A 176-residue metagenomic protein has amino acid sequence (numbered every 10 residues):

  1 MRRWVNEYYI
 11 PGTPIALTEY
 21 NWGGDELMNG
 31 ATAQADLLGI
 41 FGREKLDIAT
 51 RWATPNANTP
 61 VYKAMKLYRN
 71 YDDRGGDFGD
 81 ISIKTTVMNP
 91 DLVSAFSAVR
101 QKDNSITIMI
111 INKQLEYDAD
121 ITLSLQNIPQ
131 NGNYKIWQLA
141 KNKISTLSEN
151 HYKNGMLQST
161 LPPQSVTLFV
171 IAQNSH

Functional and structural regions predicted by a protein language model:
M1-N21: Glycoside hydrolase catalytic-domain groove-lining segments
M1-W4, A33-L37, M65: A general structural detector for well-ordered alpha-helical segments in enzyme core domains, enriched
P14-G23, A31, G39, E44-T50 (+3 more regions): Mobile, glycine-rich extracellular loop/lid and propeptide segments that shape or gate substrate/ligand access
W22-N29, N56-V61, L115-D118, K143-S145: Flexible loop/turn segments at secondary-structure boundaries
L27, L38-T107, A140: Glycan-recognition and catalytic regions of carbohydrate-active enzymes
P90-Q130, T167-V170: Carbohydrate-binding surface patches
Q126-I144: Solvent-exposed beta-hairpin/edge-strand motifs
H151-H176: C-terminal beta-strand-rich structural cap/linker in extracellular carbohydrate-active enzymes
